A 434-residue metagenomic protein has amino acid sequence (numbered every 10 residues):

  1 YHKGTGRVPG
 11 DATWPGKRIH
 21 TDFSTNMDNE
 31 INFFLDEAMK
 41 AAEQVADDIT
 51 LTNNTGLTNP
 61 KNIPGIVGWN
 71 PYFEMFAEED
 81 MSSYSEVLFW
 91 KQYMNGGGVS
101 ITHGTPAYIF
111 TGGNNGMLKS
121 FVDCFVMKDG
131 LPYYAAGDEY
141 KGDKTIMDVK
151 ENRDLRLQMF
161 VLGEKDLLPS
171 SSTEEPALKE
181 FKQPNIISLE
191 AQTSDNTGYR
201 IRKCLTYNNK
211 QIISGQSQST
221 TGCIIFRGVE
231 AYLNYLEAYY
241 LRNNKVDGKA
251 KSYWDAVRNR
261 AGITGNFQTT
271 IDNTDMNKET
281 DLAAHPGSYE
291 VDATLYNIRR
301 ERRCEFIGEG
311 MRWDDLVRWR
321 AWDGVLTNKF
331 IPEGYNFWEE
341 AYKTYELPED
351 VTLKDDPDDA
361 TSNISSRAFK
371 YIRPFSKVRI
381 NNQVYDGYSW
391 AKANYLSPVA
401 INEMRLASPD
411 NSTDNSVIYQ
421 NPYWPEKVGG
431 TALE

Functional and structural regions predicted by a protein language model:
Y1-H103, A135-E434: Acidic/polar-rich alpha-helix caps and helix-coil junctions
T105-K141, T145-N152: Segments forming glycine/polar-rich beta-alpha architectures that bind adenosine-containing cofactors
